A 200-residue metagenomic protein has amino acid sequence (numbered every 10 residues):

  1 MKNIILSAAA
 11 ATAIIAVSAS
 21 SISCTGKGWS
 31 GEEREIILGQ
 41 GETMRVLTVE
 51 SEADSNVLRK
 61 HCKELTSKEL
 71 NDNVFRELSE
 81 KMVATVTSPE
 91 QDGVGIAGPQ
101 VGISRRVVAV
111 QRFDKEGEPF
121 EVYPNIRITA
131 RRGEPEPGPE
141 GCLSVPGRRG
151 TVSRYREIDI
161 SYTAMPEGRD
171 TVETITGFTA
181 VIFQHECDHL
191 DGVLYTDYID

Functional and structural regions predicted by a protein language model:
M1-G28: Bacterial Sec-dependent N-terminal signal peptides
I22-D200: Positively charged
